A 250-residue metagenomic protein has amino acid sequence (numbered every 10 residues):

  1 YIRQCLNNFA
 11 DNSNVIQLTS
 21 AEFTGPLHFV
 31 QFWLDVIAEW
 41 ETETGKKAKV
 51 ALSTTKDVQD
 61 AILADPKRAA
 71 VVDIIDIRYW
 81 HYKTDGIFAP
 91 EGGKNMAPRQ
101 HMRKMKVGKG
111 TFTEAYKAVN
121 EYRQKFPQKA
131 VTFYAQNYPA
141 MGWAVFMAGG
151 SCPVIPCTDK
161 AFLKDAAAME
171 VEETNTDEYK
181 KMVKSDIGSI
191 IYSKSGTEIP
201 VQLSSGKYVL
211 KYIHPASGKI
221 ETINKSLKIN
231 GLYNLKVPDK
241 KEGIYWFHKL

Functional and structural regions predicted by a protein language model:
Y1-R3, T19: Active-site-adjacent "subsite" loops/lids of carbohydrate-active enzymes
F9-A167: Extracellular glycoside hydrolase catalytic/binding regions
R99-S226, L232-L250: Aromatic- and carboxylate-lined catalytic core of secreted/periplasmic carbohydrate-active enzymes
